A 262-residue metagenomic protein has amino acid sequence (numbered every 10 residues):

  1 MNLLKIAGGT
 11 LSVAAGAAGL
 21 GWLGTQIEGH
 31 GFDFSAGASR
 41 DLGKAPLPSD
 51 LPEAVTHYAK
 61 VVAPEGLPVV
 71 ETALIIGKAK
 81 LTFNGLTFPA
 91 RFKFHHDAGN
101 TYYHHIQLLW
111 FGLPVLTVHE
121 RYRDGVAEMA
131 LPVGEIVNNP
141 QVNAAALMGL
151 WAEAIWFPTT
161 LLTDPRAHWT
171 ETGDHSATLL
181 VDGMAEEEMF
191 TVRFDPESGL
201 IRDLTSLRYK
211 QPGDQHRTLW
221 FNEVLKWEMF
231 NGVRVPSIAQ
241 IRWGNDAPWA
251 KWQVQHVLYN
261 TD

Functional and structural regions predicted by a protein language model:
L3-G21: Hydrophobic alpha-helical topogenic segments used for membrane insertion/localization
A15-D33: Membrane-interface motif at the C-terminal end of an N-terminal transmembrane signal
E28-L74: N-terminal leader/targeting segments and the immediate start of mature chains
T56-E135: N-terminal mature ectodomain segment of secretory-pathway/periplasmic proteins
V69-I76, A98-H105, T172-L180, I201-D203 (+1 more regions): Short, hydrophobic/aromatic-rich segments at coil-to-beta transitions
Q107-P114, A130-V137, S206-Q211, Q240-A247: Short, solvent-exposed aromatic-acidic interface loops
E128-G183, D214-Q215: Flexible, processing/modification-adjacent segments and terminal tails in exported/periplasmic/extracellular proteins
A177-D262: Gly/Pro-enriched, hydrophobic low-complexity segments that function as extracytoplasmic propeptides/linkers
